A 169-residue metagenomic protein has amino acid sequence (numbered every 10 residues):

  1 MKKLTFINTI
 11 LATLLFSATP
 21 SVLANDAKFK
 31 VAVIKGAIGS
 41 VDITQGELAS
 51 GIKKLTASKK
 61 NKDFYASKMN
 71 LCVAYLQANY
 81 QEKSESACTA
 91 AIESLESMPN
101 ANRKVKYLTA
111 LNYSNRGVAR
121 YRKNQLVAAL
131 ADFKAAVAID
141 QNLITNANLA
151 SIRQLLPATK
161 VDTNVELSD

Functional and structural regions predicted by a protein language model:
K28, L130, A135-D169: Terminal, low-structured helical/coil segments at or just beyond the last alpha-helical repeat
K30-K54, S58-K60: Alpha-helical segment of the N-proximal tetratricopeptide repeat
A57-K62, E93-Y107: Flexible helix-coil transition and linker loops at the boundaries of alpha-helical arrays
